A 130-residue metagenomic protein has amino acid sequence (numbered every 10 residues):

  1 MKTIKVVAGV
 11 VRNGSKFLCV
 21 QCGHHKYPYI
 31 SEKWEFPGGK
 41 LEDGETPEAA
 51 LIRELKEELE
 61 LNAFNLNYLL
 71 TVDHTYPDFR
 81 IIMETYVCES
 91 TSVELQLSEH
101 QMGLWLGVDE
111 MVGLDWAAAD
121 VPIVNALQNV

Functional and structural regions predicted by a protein language model:
M1-L18, K40: Conserved N-terminal beta-strand and adjoining loop/helix that marks the start of the Nudix/MutT-like hydrolase domain
V11-R12, C19, C88-S90, W105: Conserved hydrophobic "DFG−1" position in protein kinase catalytic cores
K16-E57: Conserved Nudix-box catalytic region and its N-terminal flanking loop in Nudix hydrolases and closely related
E58-N65: Short secondary-structure junctions
N62, V72-E94, L104: Active-site-adjacent beta-strand/loop module that shapes the phosphate/pyrophosphate-binding cleft
V87, Q96-L127: NUDIX/MutT-family hydrolases
